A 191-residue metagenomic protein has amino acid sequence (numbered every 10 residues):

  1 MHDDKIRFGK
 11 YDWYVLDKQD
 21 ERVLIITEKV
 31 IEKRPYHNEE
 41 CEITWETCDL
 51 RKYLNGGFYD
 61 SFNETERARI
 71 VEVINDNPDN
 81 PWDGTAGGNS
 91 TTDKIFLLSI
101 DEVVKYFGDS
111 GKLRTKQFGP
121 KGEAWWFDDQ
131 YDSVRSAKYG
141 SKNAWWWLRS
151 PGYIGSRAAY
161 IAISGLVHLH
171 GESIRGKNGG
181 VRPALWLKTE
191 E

Functional and structural regions predicted by a protein language model:
M1-E191: Collagenous Gly-X-Y triple-helix signature in extracellular proteins
